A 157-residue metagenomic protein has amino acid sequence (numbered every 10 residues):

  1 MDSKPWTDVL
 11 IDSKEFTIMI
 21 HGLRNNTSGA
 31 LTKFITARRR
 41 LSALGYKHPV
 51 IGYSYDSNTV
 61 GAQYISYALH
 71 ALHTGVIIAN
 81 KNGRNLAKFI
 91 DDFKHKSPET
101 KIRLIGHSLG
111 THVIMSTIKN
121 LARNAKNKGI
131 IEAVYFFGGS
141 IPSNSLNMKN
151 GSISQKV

Functional and structural regions predicted by a protein language model:
D2-S13: Short beta-strand-to-loop junctions in surface cap/lid or active-site-entrance loops
K14-L23: Short beta-strand element of the alpha/beta-hydrolase
T27-V157: Serine-dependent carboxylesterase/thioesterase catalytic core of lipase-like alpha/beta-hydrolase/SGNH enzymes
